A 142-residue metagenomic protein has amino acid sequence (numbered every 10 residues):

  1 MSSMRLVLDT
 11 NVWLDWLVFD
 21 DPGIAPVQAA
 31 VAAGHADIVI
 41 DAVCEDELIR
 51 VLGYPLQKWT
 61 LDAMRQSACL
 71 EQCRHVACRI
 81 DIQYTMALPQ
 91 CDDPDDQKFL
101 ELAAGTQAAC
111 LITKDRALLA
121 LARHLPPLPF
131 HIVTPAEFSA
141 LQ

Functional and structural regions predicted by a protein language model:
M1-I40: Short, well-structured N-terminal submotif of metal-dependent ribonuclease cores
W13-L14, D46-E47, L118-A120: Short, active-site-adjacent cap segments at secondary-structure transitions
D15-W16, M86-D92: Short, flexible loop segments at the rims of nucleotide/cofactor-binding pockets, characterized by
V27, F99-L100: Short, hydrophobic alpha-helical packing/hinge segments within bilobed ligand-binding/sensory domains
A30-M86: PIN-domain endoribonuclease scaffold, especially VapC-family toxins
A42-V43, K114-R116: Short secondary-structure boundary segments
P89, D93, Q97, A104-C110 (+1 more regions): Acidic, PIN/NYN-like endoribonuclease modules and their adjacent C-terminal/linker elements
